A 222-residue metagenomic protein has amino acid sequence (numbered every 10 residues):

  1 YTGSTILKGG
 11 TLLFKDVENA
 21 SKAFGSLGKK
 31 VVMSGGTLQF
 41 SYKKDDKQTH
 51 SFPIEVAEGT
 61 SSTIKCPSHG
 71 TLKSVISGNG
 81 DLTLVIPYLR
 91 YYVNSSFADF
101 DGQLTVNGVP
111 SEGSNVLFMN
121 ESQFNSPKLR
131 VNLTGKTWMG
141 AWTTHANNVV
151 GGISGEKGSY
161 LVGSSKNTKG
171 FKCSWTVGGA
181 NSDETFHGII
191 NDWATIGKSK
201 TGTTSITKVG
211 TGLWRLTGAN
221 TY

Functional and structural regions predicted by a protein language model:
Y1, V17, S26-L38, Y42-I54 (+1 more regions): N-terminal extracellular ligand-recognition/capping segment immediately after the signal peptide
Y1-L27, E58-R130, K157-Y222: Extracellular repeat-rich scaffold modules on cell surfaces
E18-S21, K44-D45, Y91-V93, T144-A146 (+1 more regions): Acidic Ser/Thr/Pro-rich low-complexity disordered segments that often serve as glycosylated linkers/stalks around
G35, Y42, S68, I86 (+4 more regions): Trimeric beta-solenoid/beta-helix "fiber body" segments of extracellular/virion adhesins and depolymerases
L38, S61-S62, T137: Hydrophobic residues embedded in beta-strands of well-ordered beta-sheets
L38-Q48, I54-E58, W142, A146 (+1 more regions): Self-maturation zones of extracellular/virion spikes and adhesins
S51, L72-K73, V150: Hydrophobic residues on conserved beta-strands that form the core of alpha/beta folds
